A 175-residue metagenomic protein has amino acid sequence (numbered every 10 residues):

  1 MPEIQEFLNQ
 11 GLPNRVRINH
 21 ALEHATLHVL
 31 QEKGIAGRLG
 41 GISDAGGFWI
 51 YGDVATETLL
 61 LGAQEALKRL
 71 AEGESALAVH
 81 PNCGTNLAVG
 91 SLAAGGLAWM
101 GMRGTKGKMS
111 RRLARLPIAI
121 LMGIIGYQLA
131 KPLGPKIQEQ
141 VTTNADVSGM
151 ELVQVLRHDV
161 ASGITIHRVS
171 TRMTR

Functional and structural regions predicted by a protein language model:
M1-G47: N-terminal, intrinsically disordered, low-complexity segments that immediately precede the first transmembrane helix
N19, E23, G52, V79: A structural signal for conserved, well-ordered secondary-structure elements that form binding/interaction cores
L22, I35-L39, S43-Y51, A119 (+1 more regions): Cytosol/matrix-facing juxtamembrane amphipathic, basic-hydrophobic segments adjacent to a transmembrane helix
I42-R69: Short, charged cytosolic
E74-G101: Transmembrane alpha-helical segments and their cytosolic interface motifs in multi-pass membrane proteins
A94-M102, A130-I137: Alpha-helical membrane-inserting segments
G104-A114: Membrane-interfacial hairpin junctions
